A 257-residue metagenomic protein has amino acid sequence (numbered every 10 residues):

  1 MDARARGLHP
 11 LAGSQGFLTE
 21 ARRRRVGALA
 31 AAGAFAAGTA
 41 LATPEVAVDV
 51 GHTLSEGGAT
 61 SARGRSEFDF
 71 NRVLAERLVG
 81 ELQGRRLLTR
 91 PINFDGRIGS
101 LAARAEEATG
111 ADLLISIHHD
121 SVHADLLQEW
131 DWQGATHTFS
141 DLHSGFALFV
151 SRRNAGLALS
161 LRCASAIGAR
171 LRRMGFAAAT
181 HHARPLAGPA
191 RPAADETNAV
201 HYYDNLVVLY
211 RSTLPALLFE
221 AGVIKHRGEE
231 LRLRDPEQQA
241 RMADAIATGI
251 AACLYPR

Functional and structural regions predicted by a protein language model:
M1, R6-H9, R22-L29: N-terminal export leaders
L29, A40-A47: N-terminal pre-catalytic segment of deacetylase/amide-hydrolase enzymes
A30-A34: Gram-negative bacterial Sec-dependent N-terminal signal peptides
P44, F70-R257: Active-site-proximal helix/loop segments of hydrolytic enzymes
P44-G64: Short glycine-rich His-centered loop
G64-R65, E229: Glycine-rich tight-turn/loop motif centered on a GG-T
